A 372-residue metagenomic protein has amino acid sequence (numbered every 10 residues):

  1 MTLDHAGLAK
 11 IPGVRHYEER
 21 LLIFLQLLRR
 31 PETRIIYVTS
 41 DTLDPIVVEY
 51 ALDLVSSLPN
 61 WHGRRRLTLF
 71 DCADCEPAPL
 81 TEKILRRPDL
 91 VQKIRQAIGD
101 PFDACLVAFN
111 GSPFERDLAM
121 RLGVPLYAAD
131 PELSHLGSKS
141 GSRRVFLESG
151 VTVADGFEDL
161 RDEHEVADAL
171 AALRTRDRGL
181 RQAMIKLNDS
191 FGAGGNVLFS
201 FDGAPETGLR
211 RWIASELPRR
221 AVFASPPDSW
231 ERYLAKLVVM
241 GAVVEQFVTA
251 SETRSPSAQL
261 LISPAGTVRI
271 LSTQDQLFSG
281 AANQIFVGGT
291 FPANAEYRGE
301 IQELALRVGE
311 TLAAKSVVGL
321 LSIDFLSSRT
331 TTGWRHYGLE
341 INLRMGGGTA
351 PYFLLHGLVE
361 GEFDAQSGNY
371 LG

Functional and structural regions predicted by a protein language model:
M1-G137: ATP-binding N-terminal substructure of ATP-dependent carboxylate-amine bond-forming enzymes
E49, L118-R121, G194-F201, P256 (+2 more regions): Short acidic, glycine/serine/threonine-rich loops at helix termini
P113, P125-Y127, L133-H135, S140-L147 (+1 more regions): N-terminal accessory/precursor segments of enzymes
R116, M120-S190: A conserved helix-loop-beta module that forms one wall/lid of the active-site cleft in ATP-utilizing catalytic domains
G179-M184, N188-G194, S200-F201, L209-F278 (+2 more regions): Phosphate-binding site of ATP-dependent enzymes
E231-E252, I270, A282-G333, Y370: A long amphipathic alpha-helix within ATP-dependent nucleotide-binding catalytic cores
A305-V308, L312, R344-G372: Active-site "cap" helix and flanking loop/linker of ATP-utilizing ligase/carboxylase catalytic domains
